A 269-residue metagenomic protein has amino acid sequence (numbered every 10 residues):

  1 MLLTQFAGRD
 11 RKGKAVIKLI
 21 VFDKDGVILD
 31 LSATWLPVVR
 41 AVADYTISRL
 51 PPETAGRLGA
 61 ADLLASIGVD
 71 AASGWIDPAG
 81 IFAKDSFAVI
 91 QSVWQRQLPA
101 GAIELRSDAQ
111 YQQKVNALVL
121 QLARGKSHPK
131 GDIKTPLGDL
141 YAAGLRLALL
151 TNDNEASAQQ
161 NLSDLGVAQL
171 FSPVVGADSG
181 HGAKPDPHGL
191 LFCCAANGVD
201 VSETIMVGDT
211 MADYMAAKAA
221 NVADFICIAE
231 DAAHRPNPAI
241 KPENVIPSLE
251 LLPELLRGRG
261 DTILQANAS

Functional and structural regions predicted by a protein language model:
M1-I20, S48, K134, G138-Y141 (+1 more regions): Asp-based, Mg2+/Mn2+-dependent phosphohydrolase catalytic module
A15-K134: N-terminal helical cap/lid subdomain that shapes the substrate entry/recognition surface in HAD-like hydrolases
V27, T151-D153: Conserved phosphate-coupling serine/threonine residues in phosphotransfer and NTP-handling enzymes
I28, L147, M206-V207: Conserved SAM-binding loop
I81, A123-R124, L145, A177 (+1 more regions): Short, contiguous strand/loop micro-motifs
I103, L140, L145: Short phosphate-binding/catalytic loops that engage adenosine nucleotides
A123-S127, N152, H181-G182: Short, flexible loop segments at the rims of nucleotide/cofactor-binding pockets, characterized by
P129, L147-L149: Short, low-complexity, disordered segments immediately C-terminal to signal peptides in bacterial exported proteins
